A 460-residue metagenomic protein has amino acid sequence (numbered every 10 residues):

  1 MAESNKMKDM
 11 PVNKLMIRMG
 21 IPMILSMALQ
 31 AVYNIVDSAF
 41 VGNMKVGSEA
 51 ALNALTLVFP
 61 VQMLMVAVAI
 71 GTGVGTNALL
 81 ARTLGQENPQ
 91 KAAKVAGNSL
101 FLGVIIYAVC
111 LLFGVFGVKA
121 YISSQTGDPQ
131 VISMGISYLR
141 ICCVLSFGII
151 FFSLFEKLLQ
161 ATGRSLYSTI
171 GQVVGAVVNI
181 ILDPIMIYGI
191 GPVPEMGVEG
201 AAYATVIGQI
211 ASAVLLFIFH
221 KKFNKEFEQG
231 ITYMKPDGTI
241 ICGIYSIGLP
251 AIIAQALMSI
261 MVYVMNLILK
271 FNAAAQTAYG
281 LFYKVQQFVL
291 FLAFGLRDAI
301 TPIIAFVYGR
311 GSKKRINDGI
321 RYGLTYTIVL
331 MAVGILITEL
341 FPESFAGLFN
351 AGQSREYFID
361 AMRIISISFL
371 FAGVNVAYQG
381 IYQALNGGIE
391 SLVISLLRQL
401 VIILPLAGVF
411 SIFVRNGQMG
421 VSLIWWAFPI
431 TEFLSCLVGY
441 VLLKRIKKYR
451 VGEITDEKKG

Functional and structural regions predicted by a protein language model:
M1-G20, L80-F147, V193-L249, I304-S368 (+1 more regions): Short alpha-helical transmembrane segments in multi-pass integral membrane proteins
M7-A39, N43-G47, P60-G75, L79 (+6 more regions): N-terminal transmembrane alpha-helices
R18-D37, I141, G175, G208-S212 (+4 more regions): Transmembrane helical elements of multi-pass membrane transporters/channels
M23, M27, A39, A78 (+16 more regions): Transmembrane alpha-helix boundary and packing residues in multipass membrane permease domains and related
A28, V32-N53, I122-P129, I185-M196 (+5 more regions): Helix-terminus/linker motif at the lipid-water interface of multi-pass membrane proteins
E49-P60, G135, L139, A202 (+3 more regions): Small-residue hotspots at the loop-to-helix junctions and early N-terminal turns of transmembrane alpha-helices
L52-L112, I149-S168, A278-L336, L340-P342 (+2 more regions): Small-residue-rich hydrophobic transmembrane alpha-helices
G73, C142-Q160, S168-A176, A201-L216 (+4 more regions): Short runs within selected transmembrane alpha-helices of multi-pass transporters and secretion channels
